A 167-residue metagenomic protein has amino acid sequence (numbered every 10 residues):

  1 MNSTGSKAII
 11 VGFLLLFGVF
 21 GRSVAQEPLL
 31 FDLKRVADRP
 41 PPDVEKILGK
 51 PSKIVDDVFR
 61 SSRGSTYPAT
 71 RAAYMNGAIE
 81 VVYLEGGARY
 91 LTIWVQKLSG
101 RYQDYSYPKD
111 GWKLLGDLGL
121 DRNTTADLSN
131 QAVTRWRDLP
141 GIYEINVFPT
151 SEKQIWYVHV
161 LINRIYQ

Functional and structural regions predicted by a protein language model:
M1-I10: Bacterial N-terminal signal peptides that target proteins for export
V11-G18: Bacterial N-terminal signal peptides
F20-E27: Sec/Tat signal peptide C-region and signal peptidase I cleavage site
L29-A73, A78: N-terminal secretory signal peptides
D57-G64, A126-T134: Short linear loop/turn motifs
G77-V133: Long, charged/polar, surface-exposed segments that mediate recognition or autoinhibition
W136-Y157: Short, exposed beta-strand-loop hairpins at the edges of beta-sheets in extracellular/periplasmic proteins
I165-Q167: Short, solvent-exposed mixed-charge patches
